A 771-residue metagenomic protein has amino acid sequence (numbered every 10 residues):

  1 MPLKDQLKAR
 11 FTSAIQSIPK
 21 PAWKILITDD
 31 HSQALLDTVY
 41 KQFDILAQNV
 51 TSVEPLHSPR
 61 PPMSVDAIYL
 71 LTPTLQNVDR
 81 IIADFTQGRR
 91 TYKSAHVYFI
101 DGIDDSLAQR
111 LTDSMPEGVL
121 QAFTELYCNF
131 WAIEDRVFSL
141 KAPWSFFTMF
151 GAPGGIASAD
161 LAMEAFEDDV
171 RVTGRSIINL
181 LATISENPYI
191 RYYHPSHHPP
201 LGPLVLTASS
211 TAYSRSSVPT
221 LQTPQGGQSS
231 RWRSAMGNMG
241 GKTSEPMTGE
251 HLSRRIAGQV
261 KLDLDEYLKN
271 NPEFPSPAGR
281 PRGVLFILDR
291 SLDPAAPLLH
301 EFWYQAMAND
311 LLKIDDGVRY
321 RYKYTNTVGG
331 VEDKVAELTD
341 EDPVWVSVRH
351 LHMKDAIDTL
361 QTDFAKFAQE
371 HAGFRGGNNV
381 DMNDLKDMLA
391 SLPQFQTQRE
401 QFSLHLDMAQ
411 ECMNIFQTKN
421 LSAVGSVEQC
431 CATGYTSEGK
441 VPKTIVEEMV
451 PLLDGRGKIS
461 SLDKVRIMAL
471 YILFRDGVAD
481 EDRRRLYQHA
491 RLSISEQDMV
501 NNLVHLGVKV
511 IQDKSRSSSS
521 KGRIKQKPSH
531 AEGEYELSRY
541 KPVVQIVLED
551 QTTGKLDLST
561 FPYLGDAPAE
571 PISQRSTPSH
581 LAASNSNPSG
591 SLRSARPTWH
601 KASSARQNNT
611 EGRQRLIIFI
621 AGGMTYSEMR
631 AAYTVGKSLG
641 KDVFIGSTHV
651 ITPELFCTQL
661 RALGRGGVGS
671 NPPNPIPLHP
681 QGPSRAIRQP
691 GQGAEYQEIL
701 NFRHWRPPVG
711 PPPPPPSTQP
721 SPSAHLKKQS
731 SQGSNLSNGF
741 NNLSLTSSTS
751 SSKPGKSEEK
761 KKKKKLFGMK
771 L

Functional and structural regions predicted by a protein language model:
M1-L771: Extended, well-folded catalytic/binding cores that form a central cleft or groove in large enzyme and scaffold domains
